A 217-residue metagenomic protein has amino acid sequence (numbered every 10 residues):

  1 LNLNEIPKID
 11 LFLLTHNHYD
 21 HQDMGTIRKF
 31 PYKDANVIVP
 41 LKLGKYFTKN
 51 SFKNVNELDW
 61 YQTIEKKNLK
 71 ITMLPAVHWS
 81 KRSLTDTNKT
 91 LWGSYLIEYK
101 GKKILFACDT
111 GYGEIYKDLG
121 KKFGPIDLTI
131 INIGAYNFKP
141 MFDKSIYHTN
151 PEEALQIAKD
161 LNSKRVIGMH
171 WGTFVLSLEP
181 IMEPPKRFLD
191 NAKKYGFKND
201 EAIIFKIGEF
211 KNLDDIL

Functional and structural regions predicted by a protein language model:
L1-N17, G25-K29, K42, K81-T85 (+1 more regions): Pre-active-site segment of Zn-dependent metallo-hydrolases
L11, N36-I38, K42-K45, G113-F205: Cap/insert and terminal regions of metallo-dependent hydrolase folds
L13, I104-F106: Residue-level marker for buried hydrophobic side chains located in beta-strands that build the well-ordered beta-sheet
H16-N17, A76-V77, C108-T110, I133-A135 (+1 more regions): Active-site metal-binding loops of divalent metal-dependent hydrolases
D23-Y32, L176-K186, D215: Metal-dependent catalytic neighborhoods of phosphoester/phosphodiester hydrolases
P31-N36, K102-I104: Short active-site oxyanion
V39-K102, R187-L217: Metallo-beta-lactamase
L74, E98, T110-Y112, L128: C-terminal structured domain segments across diverse proteins
